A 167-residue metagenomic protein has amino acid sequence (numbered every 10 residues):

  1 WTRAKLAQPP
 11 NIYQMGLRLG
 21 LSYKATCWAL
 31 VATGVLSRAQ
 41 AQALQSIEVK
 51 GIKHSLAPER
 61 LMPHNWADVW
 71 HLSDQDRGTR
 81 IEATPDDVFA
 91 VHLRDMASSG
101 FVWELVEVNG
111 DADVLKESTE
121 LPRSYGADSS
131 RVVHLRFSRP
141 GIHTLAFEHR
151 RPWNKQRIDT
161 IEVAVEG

Functional and structural regions predicted by a protein language model:
T2-V106: Pan-zinc metallopeptidase signature
W70-G167: Extracytoplasmic soluble-region selector
